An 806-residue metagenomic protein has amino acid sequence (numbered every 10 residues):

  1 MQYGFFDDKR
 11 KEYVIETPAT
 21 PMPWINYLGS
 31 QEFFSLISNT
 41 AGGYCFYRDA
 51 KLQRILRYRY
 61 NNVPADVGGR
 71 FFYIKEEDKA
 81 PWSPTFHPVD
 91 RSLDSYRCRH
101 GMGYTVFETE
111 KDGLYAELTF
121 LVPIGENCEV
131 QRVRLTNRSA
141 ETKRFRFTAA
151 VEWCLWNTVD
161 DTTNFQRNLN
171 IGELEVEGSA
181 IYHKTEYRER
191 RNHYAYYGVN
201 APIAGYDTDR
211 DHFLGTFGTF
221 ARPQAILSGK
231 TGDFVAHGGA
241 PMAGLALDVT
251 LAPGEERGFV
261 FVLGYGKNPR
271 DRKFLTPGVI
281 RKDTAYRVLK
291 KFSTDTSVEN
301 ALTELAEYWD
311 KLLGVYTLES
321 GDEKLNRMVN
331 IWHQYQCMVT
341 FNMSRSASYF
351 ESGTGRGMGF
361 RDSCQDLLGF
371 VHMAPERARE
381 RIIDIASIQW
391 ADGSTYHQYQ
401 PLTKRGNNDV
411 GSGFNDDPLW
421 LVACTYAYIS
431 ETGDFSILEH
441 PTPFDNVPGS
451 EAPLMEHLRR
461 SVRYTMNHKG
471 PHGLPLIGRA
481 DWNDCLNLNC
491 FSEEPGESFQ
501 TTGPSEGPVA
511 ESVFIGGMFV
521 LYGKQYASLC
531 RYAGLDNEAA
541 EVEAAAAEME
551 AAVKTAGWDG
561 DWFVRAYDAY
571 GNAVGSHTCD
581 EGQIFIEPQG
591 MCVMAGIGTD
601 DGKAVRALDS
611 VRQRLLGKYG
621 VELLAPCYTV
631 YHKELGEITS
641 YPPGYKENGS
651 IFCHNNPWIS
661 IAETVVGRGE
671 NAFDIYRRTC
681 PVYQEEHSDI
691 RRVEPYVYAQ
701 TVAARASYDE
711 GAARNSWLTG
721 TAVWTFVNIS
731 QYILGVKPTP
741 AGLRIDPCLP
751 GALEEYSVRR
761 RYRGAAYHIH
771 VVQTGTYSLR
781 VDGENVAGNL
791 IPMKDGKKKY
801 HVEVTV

Functional and structural regions predicted by a protein language model:
M1-D362, E376, R381-D384, A427-E431 (+7 more regions): Anionic coordination/interaction segments
R138-T142, P269-R270, E431-N446, Q525-E541 (+1 more regions): Inter-helical turn/loop segments and adjacent helix faces that build the functional surface of alpha-helical bundle
T148-A150, F165, Y396-H397, M518-I638 (+3 more regions): Catalytic cores of carbohydrate-active enzymes
T317-I331, E376, E380, I385-S394 (+5 more regions): Active-site acid/base region of carbohydrate-active enzymes
S348-S363, G406-N415, E497-G516, N572-A595 (+5 more regions): Solvent-exposed loop and edge beta-strand segments that line ligand/cofactor-binding and catalytic clefts
M358, D362-S363, L367-A378, I382-L476 (+7 more regions): Aromatic-rich carbohydrate-recognition surfaces in CAZymes
P738-I769: Surface beta-strand/loop "capping" patches
R780-A787: Short strand-turn-strand beta-turns centered on an Asx-Gly dipeptide
